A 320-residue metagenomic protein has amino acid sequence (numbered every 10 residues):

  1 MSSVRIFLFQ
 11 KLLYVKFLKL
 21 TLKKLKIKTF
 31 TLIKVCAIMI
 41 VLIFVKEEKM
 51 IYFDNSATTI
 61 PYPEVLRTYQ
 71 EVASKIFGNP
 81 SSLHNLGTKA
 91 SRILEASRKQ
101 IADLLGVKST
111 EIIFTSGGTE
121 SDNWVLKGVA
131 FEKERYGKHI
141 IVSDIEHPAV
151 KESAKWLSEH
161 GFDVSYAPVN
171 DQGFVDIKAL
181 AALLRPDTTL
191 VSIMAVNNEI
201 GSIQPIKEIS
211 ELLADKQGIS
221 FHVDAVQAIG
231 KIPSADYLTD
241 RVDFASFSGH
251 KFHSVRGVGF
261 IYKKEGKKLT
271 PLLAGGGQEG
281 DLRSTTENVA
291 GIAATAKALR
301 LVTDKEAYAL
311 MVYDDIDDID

Functional and structural regions predicted by a protein language model:
S2-R5, C36: Low-acidity, Ser/Thr- and Arg-rich intrinsically disordered low-complexity segments
F7-Q10, L18: Short hydrophobic targeting helices and cationic amphipathic motifs that mediate membrane/organellar targeting
L13: Short polybasic linear motifs
K16, T21, T29-T31, A37-K46: Short, positively charged and aromatic/hydrophobic N-terminal segments
I40, F44-D320: Pyridoxal 5′-phosphate
